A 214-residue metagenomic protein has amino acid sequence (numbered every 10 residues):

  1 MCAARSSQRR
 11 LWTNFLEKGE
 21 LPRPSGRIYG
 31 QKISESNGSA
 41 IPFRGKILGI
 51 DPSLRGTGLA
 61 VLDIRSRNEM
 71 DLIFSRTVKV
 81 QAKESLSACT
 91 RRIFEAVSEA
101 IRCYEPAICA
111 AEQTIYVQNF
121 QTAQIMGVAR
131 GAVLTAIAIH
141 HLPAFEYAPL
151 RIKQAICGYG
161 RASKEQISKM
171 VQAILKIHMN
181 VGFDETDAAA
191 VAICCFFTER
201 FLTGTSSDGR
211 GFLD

Functional and structural regions predicted by a protein language model:
M1-D214: Phosphate- and other anionic-substrate recognition elements at nucleic-acid/protein interfaces
